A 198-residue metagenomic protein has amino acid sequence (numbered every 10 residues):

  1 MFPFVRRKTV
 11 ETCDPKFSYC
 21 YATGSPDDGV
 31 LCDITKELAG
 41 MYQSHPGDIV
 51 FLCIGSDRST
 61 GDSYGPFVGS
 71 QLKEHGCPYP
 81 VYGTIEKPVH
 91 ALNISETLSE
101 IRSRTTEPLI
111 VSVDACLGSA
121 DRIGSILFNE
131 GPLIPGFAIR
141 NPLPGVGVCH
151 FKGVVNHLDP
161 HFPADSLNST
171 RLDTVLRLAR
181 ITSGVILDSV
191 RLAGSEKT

Functional and structural regions predicted by a protein language model:
M1-T198: N-terminal catalytic or cofactor-binding beta/alpha core of small enzyme domains
